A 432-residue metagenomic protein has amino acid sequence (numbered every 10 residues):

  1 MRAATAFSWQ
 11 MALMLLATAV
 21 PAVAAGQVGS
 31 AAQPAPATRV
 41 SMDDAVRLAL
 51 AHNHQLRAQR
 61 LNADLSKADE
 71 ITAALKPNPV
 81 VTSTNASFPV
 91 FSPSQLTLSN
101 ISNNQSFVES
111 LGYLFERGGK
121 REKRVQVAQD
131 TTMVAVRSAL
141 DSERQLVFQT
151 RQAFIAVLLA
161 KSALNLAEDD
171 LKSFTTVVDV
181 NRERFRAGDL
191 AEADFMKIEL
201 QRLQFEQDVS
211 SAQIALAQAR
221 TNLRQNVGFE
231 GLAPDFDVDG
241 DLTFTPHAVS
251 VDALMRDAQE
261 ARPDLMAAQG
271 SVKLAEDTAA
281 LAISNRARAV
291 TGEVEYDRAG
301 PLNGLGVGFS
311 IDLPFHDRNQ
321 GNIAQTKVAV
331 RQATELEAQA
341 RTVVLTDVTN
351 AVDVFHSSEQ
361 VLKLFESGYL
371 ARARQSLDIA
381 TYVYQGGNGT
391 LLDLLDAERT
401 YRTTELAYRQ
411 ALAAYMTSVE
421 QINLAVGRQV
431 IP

Functional and structural regions predicted by a protein language model:
R2-F7, L15, V23-P34, A407-P432: Acidic, low-complexity, intrinsically disordered peripheral segments
A3, A139-D257, S358: Periplasmic alpha-helical coiled-coil/stalk elements that build and connect Gram-negative outer-membrane
V28-T38, E70, T82-R117, R124 (+3 more regions): Small/polar, glycine/serine/threonine/aspartate-rich low-complexity segments that form flexible
A49-L50, G112, L190, D194-Q204 (+4 more regions): Amphipathic alpha-helical coiled-coil scaffold segments and their short linker/junction regions
A51-S92: N-terminal, post-signal-peptide region of Sec/Tat-exported proteins
A58-A73, S142, L146-A167, T176-V178 (+6 more regions): Amphipathic alpha-helical coiled-coil segments
K76-N78, E116-G118, V147, I283 (+3 more regions): Outer-membrane beta-barrel channels and translocator barrels
A212, P263, A411: Metallo-beta-lactamase
